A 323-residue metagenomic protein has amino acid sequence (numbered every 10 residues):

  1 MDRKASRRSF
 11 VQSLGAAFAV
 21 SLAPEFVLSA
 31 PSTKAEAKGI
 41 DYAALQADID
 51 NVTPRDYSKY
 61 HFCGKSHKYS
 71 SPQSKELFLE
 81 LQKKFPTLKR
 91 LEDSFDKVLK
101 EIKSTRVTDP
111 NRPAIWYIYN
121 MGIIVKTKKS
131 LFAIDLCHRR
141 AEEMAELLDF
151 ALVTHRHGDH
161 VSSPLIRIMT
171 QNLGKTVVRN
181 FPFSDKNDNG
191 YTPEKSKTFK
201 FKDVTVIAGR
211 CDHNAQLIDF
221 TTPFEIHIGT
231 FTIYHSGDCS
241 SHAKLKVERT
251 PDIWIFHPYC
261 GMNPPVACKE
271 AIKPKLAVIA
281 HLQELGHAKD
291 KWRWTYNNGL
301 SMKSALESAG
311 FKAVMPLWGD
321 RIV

Functional and structural regions predicted by a protein language model:
K4, S9-G15, A19-Y117, I124-F150 (+6 more regions): Metallo-beta-lactamase
N120-G122, S196, D219-P223: Short hydrophobic/aromatic beta-strand or adjacent loop that forms the aromatic wall/cage of a ligand/substrate-binding
V125, H155, D238, A277: Divalent metal-coordination and catalytic microenvironments
C137-R140, D212-I272: Active-site-proximal loop/helix segments of hydrolase catalytic cores
R140-A141, H157-V161, S184-D185, A215-Q216 (+5 more regions): Active-site environment of divalent metal-dependent phosphoester hydrolases
L148-L152, K186-T198: Active-site regions of enzymes building and remodeling cell-envelope glycoconjugates
L152, V178, I207, I255 (+2 more regions): Hydrophobic/aromatic beta-strand patches that form the interior of the parallel beta-sheet core in alpha/beta enzyme
Y191-V204, I218-D219, K273-V323: Binuclear metal-ion centers of metallo-dependent hydrolases, dominated by the metallo-beta-lactamase
